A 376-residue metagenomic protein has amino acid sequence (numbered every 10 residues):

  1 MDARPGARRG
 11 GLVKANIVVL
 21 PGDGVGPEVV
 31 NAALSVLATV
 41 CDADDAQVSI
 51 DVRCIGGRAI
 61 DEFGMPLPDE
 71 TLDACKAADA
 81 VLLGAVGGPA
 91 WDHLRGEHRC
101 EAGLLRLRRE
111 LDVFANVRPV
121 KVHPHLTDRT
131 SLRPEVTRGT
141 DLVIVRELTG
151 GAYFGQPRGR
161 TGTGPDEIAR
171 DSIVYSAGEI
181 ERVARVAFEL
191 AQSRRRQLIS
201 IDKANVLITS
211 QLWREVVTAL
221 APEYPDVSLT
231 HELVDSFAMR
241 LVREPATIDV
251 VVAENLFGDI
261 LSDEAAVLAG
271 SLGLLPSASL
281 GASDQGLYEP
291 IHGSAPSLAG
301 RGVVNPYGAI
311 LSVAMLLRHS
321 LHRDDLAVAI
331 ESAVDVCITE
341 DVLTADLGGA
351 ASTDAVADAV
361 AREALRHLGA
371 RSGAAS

Functional and structural regions predicted by a protein language model:
V13-I17: Extreme N-terminal starter segment of soluble prokaryotic enzymes
V18-S35, T39-C41, G164-D235, T247: Glycine-rich phosphate/diphosphate-binding loop of Rossmann-like nucleotide-binding domains
D23-G26, D79, V145, A187 (+5 more regions): Buried hydrophobic positions in well-ordered alpha/beta secondary-structure cores of metabolic enzymes
D45-D69, M239-L241: N-terminal beta-loop-helix "entrance" segment that forms/cooperates in small-molecule cofactor or anionic ligand
G56, H125, E232-M239: Short acidic loop-to-helix transition motifs that present clustered carboxylates
G57-I60, R240-V342: Glycine-rich phosphate/nucleotide-binding loop
D61-R170, L256: N-terminal glycine-rich phosphate/adenylate-binding segment common to multiple enzyme folds
P89, H93, S294, I310-S376: N-terminal glycine-/lysine-enriched basic segments
